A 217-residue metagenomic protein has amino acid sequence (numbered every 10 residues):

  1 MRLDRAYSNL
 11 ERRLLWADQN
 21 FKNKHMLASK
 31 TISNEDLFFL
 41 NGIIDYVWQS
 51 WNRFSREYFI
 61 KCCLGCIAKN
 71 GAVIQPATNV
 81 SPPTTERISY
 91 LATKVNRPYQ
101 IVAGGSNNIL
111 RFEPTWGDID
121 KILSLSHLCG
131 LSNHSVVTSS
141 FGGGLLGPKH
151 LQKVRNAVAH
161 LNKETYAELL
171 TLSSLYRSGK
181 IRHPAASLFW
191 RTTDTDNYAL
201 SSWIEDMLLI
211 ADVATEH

Functional and structural regions predicted by a protein language model:
M1-E57, K61, G65: Conserved, well-structured beta-alpha core segment at the onset of a catalytic domain
M1-M26, P114-G117, G142-H217: Polyanionic, low-complexity intrinsically disordered segments
T31, L64, A68-A72, L169-L172 (+1 more regions): Short, surface-exposed, charged/polar-biased interaction segments
I32-S33, V137, T193: A short, mixed-charge helix-start or loop-turn motif at secondary-structure junctions
D36-K149: Helix-loop junctions and short alpha-helical segments
